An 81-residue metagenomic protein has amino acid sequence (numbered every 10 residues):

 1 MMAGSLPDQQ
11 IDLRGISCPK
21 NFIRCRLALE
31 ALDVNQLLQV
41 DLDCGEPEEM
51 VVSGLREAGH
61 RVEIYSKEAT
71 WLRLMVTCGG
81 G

Functional and structural regions predicted by a protein language model:
M1, D33, E68-A69: Charged, low-complexity, helix/coiled-coil-prone segments
M1-M2, M50, M75: Detector for methionine-enriched segments
M2-L13: Right-handed parallel beta-helix/beta-solenoid
S5, I16, E46, G80-G81: Intrinsically disordered, low-complexity regions
D8, L37-Q39, W71-R73: Intrinsic-disorder/low-complexity, polar/charged segments enriched in Ser/Thr/Lys/Arg/Asp/Glu/Gln
L13-I64: Amphipathic, hydrophobic secondary-structure cores in small proteins
R61-G81: C-terminal edge-of-domain segments
